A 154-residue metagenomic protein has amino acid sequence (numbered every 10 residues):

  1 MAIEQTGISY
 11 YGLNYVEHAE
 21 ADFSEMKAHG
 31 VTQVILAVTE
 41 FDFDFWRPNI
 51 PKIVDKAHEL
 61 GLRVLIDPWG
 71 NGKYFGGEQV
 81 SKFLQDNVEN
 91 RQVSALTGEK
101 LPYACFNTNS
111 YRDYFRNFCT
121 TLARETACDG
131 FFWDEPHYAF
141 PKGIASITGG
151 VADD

Functional and structural regions predicted by a protein language model:
E4-Y10, V34-L36, V64-P68, F131-W133: Hydrophobic faces of well-ordered beta-strands that scaffold small-molecule active sites in alpha/beta enzyme cores
T6-N14, I35-D44, T97-R116: The substrate-binding groove and active-site-proximal loops of carbohydrate-active enzymes, especially glycoside
Y15-F43, E125-A127: Catalytic domains of carbohydrate-active enzymes, especially glycoside hydrolases
H18-A19, I50, F115: Amphipathic coiled-coil/heptad-repeat helices and related helical stalk/stem segments that mediate oligomerization
D22-F23, L36-D86: Aromatic-lined substrate-binding rim segments of carbohydrate-active enzymes
H29, K56-L62, T121-D129: A structural motif corresponding to the C-terminal end of an alpha-helix and its immediate exit/capping segment
I66-T126, G143: Active-site-adjacent "subsite" loops/lids of carbohydrate-active enzymes
W133-D154: Active-site-proximal loop/short-helix segments that contain or immediately flank catalytic acid/base residue(s)
